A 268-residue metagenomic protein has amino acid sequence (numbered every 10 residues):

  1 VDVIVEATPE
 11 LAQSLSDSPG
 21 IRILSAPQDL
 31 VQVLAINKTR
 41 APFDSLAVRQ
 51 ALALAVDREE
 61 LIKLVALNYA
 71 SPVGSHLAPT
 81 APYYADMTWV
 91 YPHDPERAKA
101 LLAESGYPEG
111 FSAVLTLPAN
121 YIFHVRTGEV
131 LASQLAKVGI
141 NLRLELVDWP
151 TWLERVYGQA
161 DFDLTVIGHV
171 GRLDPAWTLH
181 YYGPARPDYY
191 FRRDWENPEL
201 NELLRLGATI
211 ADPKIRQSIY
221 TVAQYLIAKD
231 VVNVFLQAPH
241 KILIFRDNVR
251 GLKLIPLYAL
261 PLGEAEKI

Functional and structural regions predicted by a protein language model:
V1, S14-S18, L46-A47, E129-V138 (+1 more regions): Short helices/loops that flank or line small-molecule/ion binding pockets
V1-R40, K63, G168: Extracellular/periplasmic solute-recognition and catalytic clefts
V3, G110-N120, L142-E145, D163: Short, well-ordered beta-strand elements
S18, D29-V31, P72, G110 (+2 more regions): Extracytoplasmic
T39-V48, V90-Y91, I210: Short helix-loop capping/hinge motifs at secondary-structure junctions, enriched in acidic/polar residues
L46, P95-V114: Immediate post-signal peptide segment of exported/extracytoplasmic ligand-binding proteins
A55-A85, A119, F123-A132, P150-I268: Detector for C-terminal structural segments
